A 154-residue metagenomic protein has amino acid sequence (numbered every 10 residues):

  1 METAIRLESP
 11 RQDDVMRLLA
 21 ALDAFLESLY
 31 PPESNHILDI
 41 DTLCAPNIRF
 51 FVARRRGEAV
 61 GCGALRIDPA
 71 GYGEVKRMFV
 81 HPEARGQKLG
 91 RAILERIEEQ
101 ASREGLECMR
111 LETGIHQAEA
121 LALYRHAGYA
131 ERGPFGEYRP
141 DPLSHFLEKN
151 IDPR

Functional and structural regions predicted by a protein language model:
E2-K76, H81-E83, L94-E95, Q100 (+3 more regions): Acetyl-CoA-dependent GNAT
E2-T3, R11, E107-R110, G114-G128 (+1 more regions): C-terminal "cap" of GNAT-fold acetyltransferases
G71, Q87, R103-E107: Short coil/turn segments at alpha/beta junctions that flank glycine-rich nucleotide-binding fingerprints
H81-E83, Q87, I115: Active-site acidic-Proline motif in GNAT/NAT acetyltransferases
